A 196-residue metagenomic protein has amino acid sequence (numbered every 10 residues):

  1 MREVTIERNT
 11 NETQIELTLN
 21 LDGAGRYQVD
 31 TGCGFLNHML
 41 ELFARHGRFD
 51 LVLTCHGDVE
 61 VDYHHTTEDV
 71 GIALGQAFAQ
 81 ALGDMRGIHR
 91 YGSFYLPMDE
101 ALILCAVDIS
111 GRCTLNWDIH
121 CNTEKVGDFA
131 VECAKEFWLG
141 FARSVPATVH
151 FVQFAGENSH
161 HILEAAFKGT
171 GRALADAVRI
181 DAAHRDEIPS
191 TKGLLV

Functional and structural regions predicted by a protein language model:
M1-V196: N-terminal intrinsically disordered, cationic/polar leader segments that include organellar targeting peptides
